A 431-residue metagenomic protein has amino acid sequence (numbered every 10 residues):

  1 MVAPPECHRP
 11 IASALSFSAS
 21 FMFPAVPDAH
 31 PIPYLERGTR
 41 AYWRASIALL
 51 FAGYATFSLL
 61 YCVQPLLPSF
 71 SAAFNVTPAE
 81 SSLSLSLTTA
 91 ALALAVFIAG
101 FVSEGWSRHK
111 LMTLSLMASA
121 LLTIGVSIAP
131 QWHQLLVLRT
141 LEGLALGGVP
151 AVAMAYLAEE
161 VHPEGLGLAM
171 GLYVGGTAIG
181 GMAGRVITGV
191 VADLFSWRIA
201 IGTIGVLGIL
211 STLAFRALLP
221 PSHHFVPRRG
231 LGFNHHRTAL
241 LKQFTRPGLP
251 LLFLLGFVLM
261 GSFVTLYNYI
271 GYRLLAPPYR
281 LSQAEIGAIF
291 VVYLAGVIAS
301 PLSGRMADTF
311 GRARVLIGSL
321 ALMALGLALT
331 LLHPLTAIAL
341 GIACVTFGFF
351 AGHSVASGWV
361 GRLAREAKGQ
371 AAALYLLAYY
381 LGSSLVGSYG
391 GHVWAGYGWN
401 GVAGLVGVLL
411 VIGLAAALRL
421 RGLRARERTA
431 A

Functional and structural regions predicted by a protein language model:
H30-G38, P220-L252: Juxtamembrane intracellular "pre-TM" segments in multi-pass secondary transporters
N75, S107, I128-Q134, L332-H333: Helix-breaking motifs and short loop linkers at transmembrane-helix boundaries and internal kinks in secondary membrane
L94-P130: Conserved MFS/SLC helix-loop-helix module at the cytosolic interface between two early adjacent transmembrane helices
V96-S107, A299-G311, W394: Helix-to-loop junctions at the C-terminal end of transmembrane segments in multipass secondary transporters
L122, H133-L141, T336-C344: Paired small-residue
T140-G176: Cytoplasmic helix-loop-helix junction between adjacent transmembrane helices in 12-TM secondary transporters
P163, L172-L219: Helix-loop-helix hairpin linking two adjacent transmembrane segments in secondary transporters
A313-A356: C-terminal transmembrane helical hairpin of 12-TM major facilitator-type secondary transporters
